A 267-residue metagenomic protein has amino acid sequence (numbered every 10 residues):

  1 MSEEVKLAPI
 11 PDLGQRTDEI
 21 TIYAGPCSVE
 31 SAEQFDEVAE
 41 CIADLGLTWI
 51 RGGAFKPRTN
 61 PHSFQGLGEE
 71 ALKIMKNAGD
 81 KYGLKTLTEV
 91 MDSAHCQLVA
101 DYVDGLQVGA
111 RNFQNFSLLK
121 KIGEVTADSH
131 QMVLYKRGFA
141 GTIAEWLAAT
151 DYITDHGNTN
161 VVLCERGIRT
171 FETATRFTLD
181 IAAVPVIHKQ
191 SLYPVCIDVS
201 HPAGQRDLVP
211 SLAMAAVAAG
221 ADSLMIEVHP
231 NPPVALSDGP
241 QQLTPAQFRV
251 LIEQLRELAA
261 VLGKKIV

Functional and structural regions predicted by a protein language model:
M1-Y23, A260-V267: N-terminal amphipathic alpha-helix/helix-capping segment at the start of soluble metabolic enzymes
I20-E37, P61-Q65, K85-E89, G109-R111 (+3 more regions): Active-site mouth loops of central-metabolism enzymes
I20-P26, T48-G52, T86-T88, L106-V108 (+4 more regions): Hydrophobic faces of well-ordered beta-strands that scaffold small-molecule active sites in alpha/beta enzyme cores
A32-E40, S93-Y102, A144-A149, G204-A221 (+1 more regions): Catalytic cores of alpha/beta
G46, L98-Q107, E124-V133, T154-V161 (+2 more regions): Glycine-enriched alpha-helix->loop->beta-strand junction motifs that scaffold or abut catalytic
R51-E70, H229-Q242: Glycine-rich, proline-tolerant flexible connector loops at the mouths of alpha/beta enzymes
F64-T88, I122-M132, I181-C196, Q241-K264: Alpha-helix-loop-beta-strand connector modules within alpha/beta enzyme cores
N112-A182: Conserved anion-binding
